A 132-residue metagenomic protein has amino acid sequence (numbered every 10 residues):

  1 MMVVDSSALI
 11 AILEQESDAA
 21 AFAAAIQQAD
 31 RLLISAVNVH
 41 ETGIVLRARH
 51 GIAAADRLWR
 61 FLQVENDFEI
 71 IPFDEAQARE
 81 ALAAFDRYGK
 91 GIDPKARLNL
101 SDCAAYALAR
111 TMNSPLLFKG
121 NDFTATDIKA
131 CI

Functional and structural regions predicted by a protein language model:
M1-I34, R47-F61, A125: Short, well-structured N-terminal submotif of metal-dependent ribonuclease cores
V4-D5, I34-S35, L98-N99, I132: Histidine- and aromatic-rich ligand-binding microenvironments
A23-A24, R60-Q63, D86-I92: Glycine/charged-rich beta-loop-alpha catalytic/anionic-binding loops adjacent to active sites
E69-P115: Active-site neighborhoods of divalent-metal-dependent phosphate/nucleic-acid chemistry enzymes
Y106-I132: Acidic, PIN/NYN-like endoribonuclease modules and their adjacent C-terminal/linker elements
